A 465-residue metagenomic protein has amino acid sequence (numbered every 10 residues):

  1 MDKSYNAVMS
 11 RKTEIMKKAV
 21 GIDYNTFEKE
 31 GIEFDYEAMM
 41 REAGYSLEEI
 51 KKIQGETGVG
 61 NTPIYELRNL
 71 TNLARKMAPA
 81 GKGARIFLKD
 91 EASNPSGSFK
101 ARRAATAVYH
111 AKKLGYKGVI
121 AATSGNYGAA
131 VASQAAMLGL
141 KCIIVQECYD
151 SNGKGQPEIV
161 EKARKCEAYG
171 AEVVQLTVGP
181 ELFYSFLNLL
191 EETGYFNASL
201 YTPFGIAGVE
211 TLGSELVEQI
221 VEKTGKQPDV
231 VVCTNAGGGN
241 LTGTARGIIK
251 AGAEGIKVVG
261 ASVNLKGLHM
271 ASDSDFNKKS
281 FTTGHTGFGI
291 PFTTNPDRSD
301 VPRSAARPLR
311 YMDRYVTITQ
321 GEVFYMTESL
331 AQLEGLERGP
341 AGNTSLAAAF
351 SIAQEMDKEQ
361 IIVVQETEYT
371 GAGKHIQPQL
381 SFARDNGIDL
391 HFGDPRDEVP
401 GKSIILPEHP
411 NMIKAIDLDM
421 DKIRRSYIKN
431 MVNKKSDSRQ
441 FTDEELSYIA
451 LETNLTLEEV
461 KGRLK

Functional and structural regions predicted by a protein language model:
D2-K117: Positively charged, low-complexity intrinsically disordered leader regions
N61, F183-E192, K250-E337, Q379-L464: Active-site/ligand-binding loops adjacent to catalytic centers
R68-I86, S98-R102, T106, Y184-E191 (+3 more regions): Acidic-glycine-rich active-site phosphate/pyrophosphate-binding loop
E91-A101, G118-Y127, L200-I206, V232-G237 (+3 more regions): Active-site nucleophile and cofactor-binding loops and adjacent substrate-binding regions of central metabolic enzymes
T106-G115, A129-K141, R246-G252, A347-D357: Alpha-helix C-terminal capping segments
A111-C148, Q227-G243, V259, A341 (+1 more regions): A short, small-residue-rich loop immediately preceding and capping a beta-strand
A129-V178, Y184-N188, L268-K279, R303 (+1 more regions): Active-site-proximal loop->helix
Y184-I249, Y315, G321-A331: Active-site/ligand-binding-proximal alpha/beta "capping" segment
